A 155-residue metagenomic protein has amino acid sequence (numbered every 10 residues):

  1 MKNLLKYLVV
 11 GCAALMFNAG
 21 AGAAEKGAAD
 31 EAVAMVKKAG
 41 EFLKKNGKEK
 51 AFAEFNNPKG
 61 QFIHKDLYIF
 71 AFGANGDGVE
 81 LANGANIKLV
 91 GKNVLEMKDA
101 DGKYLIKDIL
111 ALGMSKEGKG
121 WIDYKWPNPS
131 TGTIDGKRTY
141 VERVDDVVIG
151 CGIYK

Functional and structural regions predicted by a protein language model:
K2-K155: N-terminal membrane-sensor/transducer module of prokaryotic signaling receptors
